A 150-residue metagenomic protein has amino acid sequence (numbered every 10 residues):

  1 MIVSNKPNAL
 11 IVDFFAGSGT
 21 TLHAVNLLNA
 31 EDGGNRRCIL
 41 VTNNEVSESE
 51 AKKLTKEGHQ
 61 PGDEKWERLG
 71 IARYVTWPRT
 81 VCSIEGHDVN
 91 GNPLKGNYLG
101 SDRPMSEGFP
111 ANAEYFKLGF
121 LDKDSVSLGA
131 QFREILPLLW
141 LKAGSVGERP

Functional and structural regions predicted by a protein language model:
M1-N8, L28-P150: Accessory, often C-terminal, charged low-complexity segments
A9-L28: A phosphate-binding catalytic loop at a beta-strand-loop-alpha-helix junction that coordinates phosphoryl groups
